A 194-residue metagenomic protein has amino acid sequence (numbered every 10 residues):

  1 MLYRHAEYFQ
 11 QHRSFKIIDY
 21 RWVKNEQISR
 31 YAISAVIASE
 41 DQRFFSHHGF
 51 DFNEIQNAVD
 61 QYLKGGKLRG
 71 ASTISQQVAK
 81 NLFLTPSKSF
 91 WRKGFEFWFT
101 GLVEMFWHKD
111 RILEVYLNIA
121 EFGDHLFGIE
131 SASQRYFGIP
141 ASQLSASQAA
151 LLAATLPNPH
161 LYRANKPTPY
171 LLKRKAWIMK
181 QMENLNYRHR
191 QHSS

Functional and structural regions predicted by a protein language model:
M1-S194: Juxtamembrane regions of bacterial inner-membrane/periplasmic proteins, predominantly the peptidoglycan biogenesis
